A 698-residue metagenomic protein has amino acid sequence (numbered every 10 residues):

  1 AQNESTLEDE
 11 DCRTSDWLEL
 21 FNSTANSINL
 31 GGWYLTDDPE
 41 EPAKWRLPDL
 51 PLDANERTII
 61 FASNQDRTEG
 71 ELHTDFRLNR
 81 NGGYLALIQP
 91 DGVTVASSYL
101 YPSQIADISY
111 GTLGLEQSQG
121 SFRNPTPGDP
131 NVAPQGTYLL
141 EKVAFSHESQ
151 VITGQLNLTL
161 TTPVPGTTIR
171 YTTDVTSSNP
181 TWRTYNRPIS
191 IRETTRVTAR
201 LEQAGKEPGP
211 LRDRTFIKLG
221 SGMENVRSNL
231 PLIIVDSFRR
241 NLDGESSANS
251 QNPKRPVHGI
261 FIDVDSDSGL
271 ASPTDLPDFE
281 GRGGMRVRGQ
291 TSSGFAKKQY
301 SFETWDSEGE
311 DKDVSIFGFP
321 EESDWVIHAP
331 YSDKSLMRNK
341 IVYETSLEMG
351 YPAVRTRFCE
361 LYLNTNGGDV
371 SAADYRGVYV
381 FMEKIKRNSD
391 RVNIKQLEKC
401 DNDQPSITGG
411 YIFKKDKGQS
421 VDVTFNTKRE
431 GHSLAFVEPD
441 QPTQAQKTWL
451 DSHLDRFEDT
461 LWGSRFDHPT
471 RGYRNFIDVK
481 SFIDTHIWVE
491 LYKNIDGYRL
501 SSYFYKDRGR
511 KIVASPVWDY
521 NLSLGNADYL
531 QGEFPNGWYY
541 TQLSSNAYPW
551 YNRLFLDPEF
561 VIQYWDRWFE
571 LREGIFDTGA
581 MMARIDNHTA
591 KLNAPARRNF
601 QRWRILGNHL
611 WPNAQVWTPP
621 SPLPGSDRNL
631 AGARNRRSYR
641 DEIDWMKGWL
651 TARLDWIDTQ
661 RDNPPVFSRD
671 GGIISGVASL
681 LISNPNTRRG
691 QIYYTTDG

Functional and structural regions predicted by a protein language model:
A1-N3, S23-S27, P39-E41, S63-R67 (+8 more regions): Acidic glycine-/aspartate-rich tracts in secreted/extracellular proteins
A1-P39, R77-N81, Y99-Q104, P134-A144 (+2 more regions): A structural motif detector for short, solvent-exposed N-terminal "entry" segments of globular domains
Q2-D16, E41-G120, A248-K254: Solvent-exposed beta-edge/loop recognition patches
E19, Y34-T36, Y84-A86, T168-T172 (+1 more regions): Beta-strand signatures of extracellular beta-sandwich domains
P51-A54, I60, Q104-N249, D263-V264 (+2 more regions): Short, compositionally stereotyped local motifs that mark structural "simplifiers"
S98, S118-F122, G128-L139, N229-L232 (+4 more regions): Middle-to-C-terminal accessory/interaction subdomains
S149-V151, T161-P163, T215-E344: Conserved NTP-binding catalytic cores of kinases and kinase-like/nucleotidyltransferase enzymes across multiple kinase
Q299-Y331, G350-V354, D369-I487, I495 (+1 more regions): Internal "kinase-insert"/substrate-recognition segments embedded within catalytic cores of ATP-dependent enzymes
